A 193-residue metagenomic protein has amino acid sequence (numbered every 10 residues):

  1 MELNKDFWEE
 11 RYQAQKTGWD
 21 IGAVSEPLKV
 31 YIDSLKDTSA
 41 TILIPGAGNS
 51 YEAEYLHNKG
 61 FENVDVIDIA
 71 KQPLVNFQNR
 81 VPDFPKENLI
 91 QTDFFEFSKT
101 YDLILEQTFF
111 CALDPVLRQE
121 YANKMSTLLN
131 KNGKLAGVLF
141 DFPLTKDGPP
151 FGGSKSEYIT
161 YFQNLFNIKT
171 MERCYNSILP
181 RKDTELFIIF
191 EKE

Functional and structural regions predicted by a protein language model:
M1-K99, L113-E193: Class I (Rossmann-like) S-adenosyl-L-methionine-dependent methyltransferase catalytic domain, capturing the SAM-binding
D102: Conserved acidic residues
L105: A conserved beta-strand element that flanks and buttresses the S-adenosyl-L-methionine
T108, A112: Short catalytic micro-motifs in class I SAM-dependent methyltransferases
